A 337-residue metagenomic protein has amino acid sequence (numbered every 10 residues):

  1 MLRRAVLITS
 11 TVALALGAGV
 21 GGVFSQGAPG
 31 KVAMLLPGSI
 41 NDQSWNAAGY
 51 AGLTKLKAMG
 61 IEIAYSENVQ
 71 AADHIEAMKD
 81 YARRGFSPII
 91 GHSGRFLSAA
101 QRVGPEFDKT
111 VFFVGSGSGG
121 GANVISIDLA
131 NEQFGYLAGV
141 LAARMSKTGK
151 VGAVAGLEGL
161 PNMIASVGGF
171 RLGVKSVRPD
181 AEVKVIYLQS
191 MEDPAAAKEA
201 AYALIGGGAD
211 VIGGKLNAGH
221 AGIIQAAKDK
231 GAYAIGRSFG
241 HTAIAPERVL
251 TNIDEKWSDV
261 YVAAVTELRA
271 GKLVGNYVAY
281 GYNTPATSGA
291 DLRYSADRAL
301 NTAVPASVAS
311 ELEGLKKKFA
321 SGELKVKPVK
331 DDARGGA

Functional and structural regions predicted by a protein language model:
M1-L2, I89: Intrinsically disordered, low-complexity sequence elements enriched in Ser/Thr/Gly/Pro
L2-R3, L292: Short, intrinsically disordered low-complexity segments
R3-L7, S25: N-terminal export leaders
T9-G22: Bacterial N-terminal signal peptides
S25-A337: A residue-level marker of the well-folded mature domains of exported/periplasmic proteins
